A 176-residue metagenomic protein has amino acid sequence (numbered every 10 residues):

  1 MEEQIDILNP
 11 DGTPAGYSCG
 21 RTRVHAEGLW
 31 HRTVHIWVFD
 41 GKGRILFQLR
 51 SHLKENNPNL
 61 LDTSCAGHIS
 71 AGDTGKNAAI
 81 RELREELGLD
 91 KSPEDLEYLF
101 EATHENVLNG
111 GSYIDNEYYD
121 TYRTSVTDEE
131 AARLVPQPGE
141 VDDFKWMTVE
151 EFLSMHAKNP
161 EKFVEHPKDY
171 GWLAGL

Functional and structural regions predicted by a protein language model:
M1-H35, F39-K42: Acidic, metal-coordinating catalytic segment for phosphate/diphosphate chemistry, firing primarily on the Nudix
R21-V24, D62-G67: Short helix/strand-bridging catalytic loops that position acidic/His residues to coordinate divalent metals and engage
T22, N59, A71, F100-E105 (+2 more regions): Nudix hydrolase/Nudix homology domain
T33-C65: A glycine-rich, hydrophobic loop/mini-helix early in the fold
I36, C65, Y98, D120-Y122: A structural signal for short, well-ordered beta-strand segments
F47, S64-L99: The catalytic Nudix box helix
